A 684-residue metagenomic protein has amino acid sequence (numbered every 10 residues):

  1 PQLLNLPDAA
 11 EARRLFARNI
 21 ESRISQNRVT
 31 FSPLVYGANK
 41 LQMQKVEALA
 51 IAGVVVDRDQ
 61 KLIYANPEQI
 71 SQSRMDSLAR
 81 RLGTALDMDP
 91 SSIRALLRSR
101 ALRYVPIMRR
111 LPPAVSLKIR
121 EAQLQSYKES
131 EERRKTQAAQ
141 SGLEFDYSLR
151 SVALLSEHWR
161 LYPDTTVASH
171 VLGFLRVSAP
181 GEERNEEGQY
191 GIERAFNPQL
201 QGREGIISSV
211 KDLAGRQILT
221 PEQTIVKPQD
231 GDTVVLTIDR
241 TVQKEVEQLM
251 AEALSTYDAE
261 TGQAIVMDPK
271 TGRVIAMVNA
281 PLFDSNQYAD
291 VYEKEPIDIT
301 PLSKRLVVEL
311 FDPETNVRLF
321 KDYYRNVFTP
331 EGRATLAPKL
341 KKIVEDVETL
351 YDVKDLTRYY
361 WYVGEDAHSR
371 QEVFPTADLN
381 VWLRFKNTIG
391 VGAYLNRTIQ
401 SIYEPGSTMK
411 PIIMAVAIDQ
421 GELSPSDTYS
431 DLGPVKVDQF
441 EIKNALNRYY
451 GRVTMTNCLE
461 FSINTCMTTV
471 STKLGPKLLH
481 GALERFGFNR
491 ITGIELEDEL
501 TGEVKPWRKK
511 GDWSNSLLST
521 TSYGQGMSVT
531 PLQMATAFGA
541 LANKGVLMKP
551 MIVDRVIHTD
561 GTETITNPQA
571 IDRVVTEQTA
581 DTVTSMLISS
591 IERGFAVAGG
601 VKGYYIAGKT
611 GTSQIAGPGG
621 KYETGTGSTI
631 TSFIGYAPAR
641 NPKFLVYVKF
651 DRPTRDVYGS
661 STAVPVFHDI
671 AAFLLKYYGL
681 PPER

Functional and structural regions predicted by a protein language model:
P1, I51, Q60-K61, A264-I275: Short, glycine-anchored, charge-dense loop/turn motifs used at functional sites
L3-P7, R23, L49, R81 (+23 more regions): Structured segments of extracytoplasmic/periplasmic soluble domains in secreted or envelope-associated proteins
I24-Q229, A276-V278, V291-K294, V648: Small/polar-residue-rich segments within soluble enzyme cores
G53, Q72, E252, T654-D656: Short beta-strands and strand-coil junctions in structured, solvent-facing domains, enriched
Y104, S116-K118, L219-G262: Conserved, well-ordered alpha-helix/loop/beta-strand core segments that scaffold catalytic motifs
K211-I225, Q229, I238, K270-T408 (+3 more regions): Beta-lactam-recognizing serine transpeptidase/beta-lactamase-like catalytic domain environment
T261-A264, K602: Short loop/turn microsegments at loop-to-beta-strand junctions
P653-F673: Amphipathic oligomerization regions
